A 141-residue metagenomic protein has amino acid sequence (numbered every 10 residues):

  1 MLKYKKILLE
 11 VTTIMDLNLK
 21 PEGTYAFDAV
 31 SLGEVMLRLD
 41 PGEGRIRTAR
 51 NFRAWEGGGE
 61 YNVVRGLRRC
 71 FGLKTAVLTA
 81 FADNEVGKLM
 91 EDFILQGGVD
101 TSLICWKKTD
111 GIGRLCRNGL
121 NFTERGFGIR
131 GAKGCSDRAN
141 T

Functional and structural regions predicted by a protein language model:
M1-T13: N-terminal amphipathic/basic-hydrophobic helices that include classical n-h-c signal peptides and signal-anchor
V11-I46: Positively charged, low-complexity intrinsically disordered leader regions
A29, E60-V64, G87: A general structural signal for well-ordered alpha-helical segments in protein cores
E34, G58-E60: Gly/Ser/Thr-rich helix-start
G44-R47, E91-F93: Short, glycine/charged-enriched secondary-structure capping and boundary segments
T48-G57: Short pre-catalytic strand/loop immediately N-terminal to key active-site residues, enriched for Gly-Thr
W55, N62-K74, Q96: Alpha-helix C-terminal capping segments
K74-T141: Conserved N-terminal subdomain of the carbohydrate kinase-like
